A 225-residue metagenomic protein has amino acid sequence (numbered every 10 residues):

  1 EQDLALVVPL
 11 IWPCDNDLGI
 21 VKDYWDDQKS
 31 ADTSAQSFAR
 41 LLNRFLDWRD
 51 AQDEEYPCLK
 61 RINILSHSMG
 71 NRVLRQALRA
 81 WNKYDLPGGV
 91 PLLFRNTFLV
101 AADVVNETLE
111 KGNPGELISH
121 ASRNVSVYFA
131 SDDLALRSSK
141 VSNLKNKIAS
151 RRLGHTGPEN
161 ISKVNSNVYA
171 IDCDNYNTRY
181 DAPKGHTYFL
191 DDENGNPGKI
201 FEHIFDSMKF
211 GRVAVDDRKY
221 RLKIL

Functional and structural regions predicted by a protein language model:
E1-K60, L78-L225: Lipolytic serine-hydrolase domain surface
F38, L65-G70, L74: Gly/Ala-rich beta-loop-alpha elbow adjacent to hydrolase catalytic centers
